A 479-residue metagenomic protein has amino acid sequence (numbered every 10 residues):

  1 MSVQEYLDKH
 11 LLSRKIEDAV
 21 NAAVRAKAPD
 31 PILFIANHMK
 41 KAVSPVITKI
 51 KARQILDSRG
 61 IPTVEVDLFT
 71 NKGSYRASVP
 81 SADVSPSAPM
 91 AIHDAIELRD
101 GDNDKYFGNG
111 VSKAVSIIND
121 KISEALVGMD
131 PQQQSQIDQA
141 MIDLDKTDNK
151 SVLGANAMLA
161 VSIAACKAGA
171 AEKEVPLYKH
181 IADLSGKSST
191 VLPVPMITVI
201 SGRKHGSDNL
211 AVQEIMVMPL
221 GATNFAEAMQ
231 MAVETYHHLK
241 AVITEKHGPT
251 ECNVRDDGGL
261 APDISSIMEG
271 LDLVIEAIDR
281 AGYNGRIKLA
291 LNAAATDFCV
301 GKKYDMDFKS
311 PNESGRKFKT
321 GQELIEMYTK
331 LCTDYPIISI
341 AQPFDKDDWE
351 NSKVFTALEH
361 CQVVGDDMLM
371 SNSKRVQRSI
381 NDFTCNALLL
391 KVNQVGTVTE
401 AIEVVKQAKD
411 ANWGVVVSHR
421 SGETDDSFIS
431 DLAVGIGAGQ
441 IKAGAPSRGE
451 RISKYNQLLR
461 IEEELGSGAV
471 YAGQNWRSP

Functional and structural regions predicted by a protein language model:
M1-E97, A140-D143, D148: Phospho-regulatory, low-complexity terminal regions
N21, R25, N71-G73, S116 (+17 more regions): Generic secondary-structure signature for well-ordered alpha-helical cores
Q54, V64-A82, I197-P219, E276-I278 (+2 more regions): Short beta-strand elements
L56-R59, K146-A164, V199-S207, V254-R255: Glycine/serine-rich anion-binding loops at beta->alpha junctions that coordinate negatively charged ligand groups
S85-V175, L184, M229, G259: Metal- or metallocofactor-binding catalytic centers and their adjacent structured scaffolds across diverse enzyme
P86, G186-G258: Mobile "lid/hinge" segments at catalytic clefts and subdomain interfaces of large enzymes
E251, A261, M268-P479: Catalytic core of soluble alpha/beta enzymes
